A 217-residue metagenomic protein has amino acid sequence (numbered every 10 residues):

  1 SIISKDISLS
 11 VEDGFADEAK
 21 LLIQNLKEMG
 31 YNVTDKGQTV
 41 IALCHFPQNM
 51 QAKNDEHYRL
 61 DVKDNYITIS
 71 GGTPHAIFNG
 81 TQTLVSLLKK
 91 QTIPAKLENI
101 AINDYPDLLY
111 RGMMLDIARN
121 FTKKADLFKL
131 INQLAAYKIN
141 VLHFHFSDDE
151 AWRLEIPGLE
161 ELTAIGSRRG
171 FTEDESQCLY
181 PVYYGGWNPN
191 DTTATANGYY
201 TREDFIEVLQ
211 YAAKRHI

Functional and structural regions predicted by a protein language model:
S1-Y110: Contiguous, structured surface segment used for ligand recognition
F15-N25, I77-G80, K123-L130, T201-V208: Stable alpha-helical elements in mature extracytoplasmic
N25, L130-Q133, Y137, I165 (+2 more regions): Generic, well-ordered alpha-helical scaffold segments in large soluble proteins
T73, M113, L134: Conserved, mostly hydrophobic/aromatic
L108-Y110, Y137-L142, A213-I217: Loop/turn elements at helix/coil->beta-strand transitions in domains of secreted/extracellular proteins
R111-N120, E155, E161: Enzymes and membrane/adaptor proteins characterized by extended Gly/Ser/Thr/Asp/Glu-rich, aromatic-dotted
D116-D149, R202: A conserved hydrophobic secondary-structure block that centers on an alpha-helix together with its immediately flanking
E150-K214: Aromatic- and acidic-residue-enriched carbohydrate-binding clefts of CAZyme catalytic domains
